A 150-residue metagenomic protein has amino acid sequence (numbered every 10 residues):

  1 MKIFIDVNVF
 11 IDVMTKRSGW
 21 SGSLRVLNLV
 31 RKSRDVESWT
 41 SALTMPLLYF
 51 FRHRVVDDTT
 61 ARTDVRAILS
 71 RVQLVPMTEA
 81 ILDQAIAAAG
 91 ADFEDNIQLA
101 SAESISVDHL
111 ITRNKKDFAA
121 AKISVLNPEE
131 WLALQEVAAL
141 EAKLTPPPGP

Functional and structural regions predicted by a protein language model:
M1-W39, V55-T60, E136-P150: Short, well-structured N-terminal submotif of metal-dependent ribonuclease cores
K2, R71, S104-P150: Acidic, PIN/NYN-like endoribonuclease modules and their adjacent C-terminal/linker elements
D6, D95, N114: Acidic active-site catalytic centers that drive phospho-/nucleotidyl reactions and related ester hydrolyses
F10, M45, L82, F118 (+1 more regions): A generic structural signal for short hydrophobic patches within well-formed alpha-helices
S23, E94-D95: Amphipathic coiled-coil/heptad-repeat helices and related helical stalk/stem segments that mediate oligomerization
A42-T44, D64-A89: Acidic catalytic patch
Q98: Short active-site alpha-helical segment characteristic of glycosyltransferases and processive polysaccharide synthases
